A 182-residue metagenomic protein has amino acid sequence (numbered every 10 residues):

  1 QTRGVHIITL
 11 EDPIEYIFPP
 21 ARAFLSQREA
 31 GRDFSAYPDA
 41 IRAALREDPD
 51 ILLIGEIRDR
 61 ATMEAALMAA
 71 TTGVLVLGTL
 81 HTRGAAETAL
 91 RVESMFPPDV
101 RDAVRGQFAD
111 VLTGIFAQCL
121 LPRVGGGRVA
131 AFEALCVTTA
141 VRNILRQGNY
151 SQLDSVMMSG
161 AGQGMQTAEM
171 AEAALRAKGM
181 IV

Functional and structural regions predicted by a protein language model:
Q1-V182: Short, flexible helix-loop junctions that flank or precede catalytic/ligand sites
